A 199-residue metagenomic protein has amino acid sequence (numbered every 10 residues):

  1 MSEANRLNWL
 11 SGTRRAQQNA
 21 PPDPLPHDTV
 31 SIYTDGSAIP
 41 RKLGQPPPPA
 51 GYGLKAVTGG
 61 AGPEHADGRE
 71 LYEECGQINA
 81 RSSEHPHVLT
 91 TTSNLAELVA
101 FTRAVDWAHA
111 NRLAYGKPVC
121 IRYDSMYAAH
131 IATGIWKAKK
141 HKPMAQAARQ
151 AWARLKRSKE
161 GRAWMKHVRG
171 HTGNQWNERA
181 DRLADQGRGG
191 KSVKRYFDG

Functional and structural regions predicted by a protein language model:
M1, N8, G12, A114 (+1 more regions): Low-complexity, intrinsically disordered tandem-repeat tracts enriched in small/polar residues
S2-W9, K191-G199: Acidic two-metal-ion nuclease catalytic site recognized across multiple nuclease folds, prominently DnaQ/RNase D-T
R6-L95, W107: RNase H-like nuclease fold core
A38-L43, H87, F101-D181, R188: RNase H catalytic domain
Y52, H141-P143, Q186-R188, K194-D198: Alpha-helix boundary/interfacial micro-motifs
G59-P63, A147-A151, S192-F197: Short, surface-exposed, polar/charged, turn-prone segments marking secondary-structure boundaries
A96, A100: Loop-to-helix element that buttresses phosphate recognition and phosphoryl-transfer chemistry
